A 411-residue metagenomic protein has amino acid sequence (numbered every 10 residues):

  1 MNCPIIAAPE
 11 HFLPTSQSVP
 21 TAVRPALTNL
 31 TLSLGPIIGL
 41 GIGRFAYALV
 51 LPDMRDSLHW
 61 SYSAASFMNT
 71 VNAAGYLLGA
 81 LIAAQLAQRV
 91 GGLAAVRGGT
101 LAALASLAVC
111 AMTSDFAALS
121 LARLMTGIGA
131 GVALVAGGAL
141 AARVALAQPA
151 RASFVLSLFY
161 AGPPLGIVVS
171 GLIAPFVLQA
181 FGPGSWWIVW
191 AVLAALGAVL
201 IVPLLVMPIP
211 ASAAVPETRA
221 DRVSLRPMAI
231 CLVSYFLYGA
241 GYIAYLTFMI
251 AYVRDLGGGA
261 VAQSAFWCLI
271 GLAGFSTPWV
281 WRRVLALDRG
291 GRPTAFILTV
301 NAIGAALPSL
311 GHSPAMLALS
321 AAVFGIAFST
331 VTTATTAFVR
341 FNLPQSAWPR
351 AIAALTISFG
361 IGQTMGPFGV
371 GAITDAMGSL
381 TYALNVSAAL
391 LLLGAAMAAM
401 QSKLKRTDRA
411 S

Functional and structural regions predicted by a protein language model:
A48, P227-C268, F275: Extracytoplasmic gate region of multi-pass secondary transporters
H59, G91, M112-A117, G311-H312: Helix-breaking motifs and short loop linkers at transmembrane-helix boundaries and internal kinks in secondary membrane
G79-G91, T277-R289, D375: Helix-to-loop junctions at the C-terminal end of transmembrane segments in multipass secondary transporters
G79-S114: Conserved MFS/SLC helix-loop-helix module at the cytosolic interface between two early adjacent transmembrane helices
S106, A117-M125, A315-V323: Paired small-residue
A122-A161: Cytoplasmic helix-loop-helix junction between adjacent transmembrane helices in 12-TM secondary transporters
P175, A194-A214, M397-Q401: C-terminal membrane-cytosol helix-exit motif in multi-pass small-molecule transporters
N342-M377: A late C-terminal transmembrane helix in Major Facilitator Superfamily
